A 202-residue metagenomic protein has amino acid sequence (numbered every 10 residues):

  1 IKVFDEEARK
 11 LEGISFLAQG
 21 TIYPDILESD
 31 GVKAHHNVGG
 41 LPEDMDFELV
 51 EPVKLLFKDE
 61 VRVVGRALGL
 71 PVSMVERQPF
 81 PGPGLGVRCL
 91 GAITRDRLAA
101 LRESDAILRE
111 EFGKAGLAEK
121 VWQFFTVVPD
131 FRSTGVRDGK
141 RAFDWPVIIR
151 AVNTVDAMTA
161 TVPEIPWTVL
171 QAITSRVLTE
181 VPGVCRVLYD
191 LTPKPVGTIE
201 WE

Functional and structural regions predicted by a protein language model:
I1-E202: ATP/NTP-dependent adenylation/nucleotidyl-transfer catalytic domains that generate, transfer, or process NMP-activated
